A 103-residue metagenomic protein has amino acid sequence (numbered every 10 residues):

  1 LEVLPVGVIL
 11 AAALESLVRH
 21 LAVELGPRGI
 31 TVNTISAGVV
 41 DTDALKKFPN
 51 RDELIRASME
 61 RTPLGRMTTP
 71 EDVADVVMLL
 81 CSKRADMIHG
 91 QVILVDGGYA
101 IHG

Functional and structural regions predicted by a protein language model:
L1-A13, V18-P27, V39-V40, Y99: Catalytic loop of short-chain dehydrogenase/reductase
L14, V18-R19, A74-V77, C81: Short-chain dehydrogenase/reductase
G26, T31, I88-G90: Short, small/polar-rich loop/turn modules that mediate ligand/substrate recognition or access, typified
V32, S36-K47, V95: Short, flexible catalytic-loop segment of classical short-chain dehydrogenase/reductase
F48-T62: A short C-terminal helix-loop "cap" of Rossmann-like NAD(P)-dependent dehydrogenase/epimerase domains
T62-V73, R84: A conserved structural motif in NAD(P)-dependent oxidoreductases
V77-M78, H89-G103: Short C-terminal tail/terminal secondary-structure segment of NAD(P)H-dependent dehydrogenase/reductase domains
